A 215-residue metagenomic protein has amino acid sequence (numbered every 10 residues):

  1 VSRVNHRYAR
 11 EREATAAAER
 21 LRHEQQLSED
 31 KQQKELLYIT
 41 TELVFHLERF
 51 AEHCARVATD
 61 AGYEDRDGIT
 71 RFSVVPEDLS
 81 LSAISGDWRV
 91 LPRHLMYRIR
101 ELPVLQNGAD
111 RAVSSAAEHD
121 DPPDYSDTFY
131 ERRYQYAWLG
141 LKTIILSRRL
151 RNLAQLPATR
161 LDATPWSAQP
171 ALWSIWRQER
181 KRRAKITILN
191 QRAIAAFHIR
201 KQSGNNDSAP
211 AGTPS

Functional and structural regions predicted by a protein language model:
V1-H6: Short hydrophobic alpha-helical transmembrane segments
Y8, A16, L27, Q33 (+6 more regions): Low-complexity, compositionally biased segments
E11: Cationic, histidine-enriched alpha-helical/coil surfaces that engage anionic ligands
A14-G68: Amphipathic, membrane-active segments
A18, E24-Q25, A195-G204: Charge-rich, low-complexity N-terminal segments
V44, A51, A55-K201: Interfacial alpha-helical end/capping and short helix-turn segments at domain and membrane boundaries
S203-S215: Long, low-complexity, intrinsically disordered segments
